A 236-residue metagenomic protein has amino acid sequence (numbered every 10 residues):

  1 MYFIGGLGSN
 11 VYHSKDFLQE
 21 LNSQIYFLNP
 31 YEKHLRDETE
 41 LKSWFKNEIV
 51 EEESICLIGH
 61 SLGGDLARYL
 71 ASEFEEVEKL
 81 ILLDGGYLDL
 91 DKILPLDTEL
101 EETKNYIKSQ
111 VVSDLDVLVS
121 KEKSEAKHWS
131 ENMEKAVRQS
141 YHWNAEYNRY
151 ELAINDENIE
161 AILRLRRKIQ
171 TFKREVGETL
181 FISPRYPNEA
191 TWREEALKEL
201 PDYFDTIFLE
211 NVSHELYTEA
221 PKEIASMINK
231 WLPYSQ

Functional and structural regions predicted by a protein language model:
M1-L35: Conserved HGGG/HGGXW glycine-rich cap/lid loop of the alpha/beta-hydrolase fold
Q24-I58, S226: Active-site loop/oxyanion-hole signature of alpha/beta-hydrolase fold enzymes
G59-G63, A67: Gly/Ala-rich beta-loop-alpha elbow adjacent to hydrolase catalytic centers
L80-V111: Flexible "cap/lid" loop of the alpha/beta hydrolase fold
Q110-L163: Conserved alpha/beta-hydrolase catalytic His-Asp/Glu region
N144-L200: Conserved serine/cysteine hydrolase catalytic core
L209-P221: Catalytic histidine-centered segment of alpha/beta-hydrolase-like enzymes
T218-L232: Post-His helix in hydrolase/transferase enzymes
